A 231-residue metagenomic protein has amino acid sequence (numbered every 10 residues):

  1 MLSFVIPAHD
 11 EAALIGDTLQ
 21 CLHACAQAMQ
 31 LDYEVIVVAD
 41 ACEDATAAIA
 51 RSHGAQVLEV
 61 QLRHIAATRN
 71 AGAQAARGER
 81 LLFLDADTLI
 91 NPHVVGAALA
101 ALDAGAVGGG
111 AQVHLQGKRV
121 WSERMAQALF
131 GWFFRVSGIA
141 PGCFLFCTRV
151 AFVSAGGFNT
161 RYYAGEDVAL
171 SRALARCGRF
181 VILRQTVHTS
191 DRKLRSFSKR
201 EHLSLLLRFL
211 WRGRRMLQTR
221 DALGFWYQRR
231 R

Functional and structural regions predicted by a protein language model:
M1-S3, E34, A169: Cell-envelope/extracellular polymer assembly enzymes that use nucleotide-activated donors
D10-A26: Short, well-formed alpha-helical segments that are part of the catalytic scaffolds of diverse glycosyltransferases
A39-A47, T88: A conserved acidic beta->alpha catalytic loop
V60-A76: Glycine-rich, basic loop-to-helix element that forms the pyrophosphate-binding segment of sugar-nucleotide handling
L81: Short aromatic/hydrophobic "clamp" motif used to bind/position activated sugar donors
P92-W121: Conserved donor NDP-sugar-binding/catalytic core segment of glycosyltransferases
A164-L170: Acidic donor-binding loop at a coil-to-helix junction in glycosyltransferase catalytic cores that engages
R176-R231: Hydrophobic helical membrane-anchoring modules
